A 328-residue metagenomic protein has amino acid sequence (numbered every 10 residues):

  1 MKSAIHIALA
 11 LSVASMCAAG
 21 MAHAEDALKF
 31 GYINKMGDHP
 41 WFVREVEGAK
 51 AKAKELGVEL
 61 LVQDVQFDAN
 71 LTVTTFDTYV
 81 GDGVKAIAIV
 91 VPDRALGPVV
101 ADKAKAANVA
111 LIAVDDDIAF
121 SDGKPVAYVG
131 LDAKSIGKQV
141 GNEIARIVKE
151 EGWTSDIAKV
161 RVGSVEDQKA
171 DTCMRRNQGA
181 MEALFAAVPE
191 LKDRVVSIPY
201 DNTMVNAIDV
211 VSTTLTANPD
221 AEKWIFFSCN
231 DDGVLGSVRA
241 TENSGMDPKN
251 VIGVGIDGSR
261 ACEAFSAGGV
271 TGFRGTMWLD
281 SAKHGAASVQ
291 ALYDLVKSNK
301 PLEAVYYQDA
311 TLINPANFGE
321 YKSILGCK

Functional and structural regions predicted by a protein language model:
C17-A24: Sec/Tat signal peptide C-region and signal peptidase I cleavage site
D26-L28, K159-D167, T172, L279-K328: Hinge/cleft segment of the Venus flytrap/periplasmic-binding protein
G31, G83-V91, A110-V114, S164 (+3 more regions): Periplasmic-binding protein-like
I33-V46, L61-L71, P92-D93, V129-Q139 (+5 more regions): Hinge/beta->alpha junction and helix N-cap segments in small-molecule ligand-binding domains
Q66-A119, G123-L131, D231-S237: Beta-alpha junction/loop-to-helix N-cap segments that form part of ligand/metal-binding clefts
L71-K85, N206-A221: Short, well-structured alpha-helical segments in soluble
V99-S135, T154, A158-R161, S259-T271 (+1 more regions): Flexible loop/hinge segments that line or gate small-molecule binding clefts
L111-S121, F227-R274, I313: Venus flytrap/periplasmic-binding-protein-like
